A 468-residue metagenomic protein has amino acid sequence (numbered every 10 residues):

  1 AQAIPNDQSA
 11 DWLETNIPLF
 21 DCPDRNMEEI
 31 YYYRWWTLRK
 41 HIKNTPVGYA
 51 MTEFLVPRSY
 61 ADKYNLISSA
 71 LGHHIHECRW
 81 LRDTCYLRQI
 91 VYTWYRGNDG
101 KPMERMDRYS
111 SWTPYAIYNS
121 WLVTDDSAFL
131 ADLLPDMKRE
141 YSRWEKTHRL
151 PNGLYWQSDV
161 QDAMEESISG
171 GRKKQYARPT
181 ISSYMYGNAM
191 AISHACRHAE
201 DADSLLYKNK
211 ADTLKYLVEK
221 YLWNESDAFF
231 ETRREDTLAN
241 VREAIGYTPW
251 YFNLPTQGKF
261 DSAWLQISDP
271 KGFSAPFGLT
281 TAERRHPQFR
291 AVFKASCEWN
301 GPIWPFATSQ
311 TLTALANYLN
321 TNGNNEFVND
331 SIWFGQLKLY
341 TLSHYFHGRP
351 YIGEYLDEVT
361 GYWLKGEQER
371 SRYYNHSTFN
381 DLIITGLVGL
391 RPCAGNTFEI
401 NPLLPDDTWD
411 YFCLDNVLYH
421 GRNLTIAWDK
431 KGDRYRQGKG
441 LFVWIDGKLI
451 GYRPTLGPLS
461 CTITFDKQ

Functional and structural regions predicted by a protein language model:
A1-K63, L122, S127-F129, L134 (+5 more regions): Acidic/polar, glycine-enriched structural segments that form the non-catalytic walls/loops of the carbohydrate-binding
N6, Y64-A163, R178-Y186, G301-Y318 (+5 more regions): Aromatic-rich carbohydrate-recognition surfaces in CAZymes
D21-Y31, I42-V47, Y64, C78-Y92 (+5 more regions): Structural helix-adjacent loops and short alpha-helical linkers that scaffold large soluble proteins
N26-K63, W80-M103, K146-A177, Y216-P305 (+2 more regions): Extended glycan-interaction surfaces of carbohydrate-active proteins
Y33-K40, T93, N119, D136-T147 (+4 more regions): Alpha-helical scaffold segments in carbohydrate-active enzymes
R172-S183, I192, R197, D201: Structured, solvent-exposed acidic/aromatic patches
A199-T232, S262-N423: Non-catalytic carbohydrate-binding regions of carbohydrate-active enzymes
T408-W444: Carbohydrate-binding surface patches
